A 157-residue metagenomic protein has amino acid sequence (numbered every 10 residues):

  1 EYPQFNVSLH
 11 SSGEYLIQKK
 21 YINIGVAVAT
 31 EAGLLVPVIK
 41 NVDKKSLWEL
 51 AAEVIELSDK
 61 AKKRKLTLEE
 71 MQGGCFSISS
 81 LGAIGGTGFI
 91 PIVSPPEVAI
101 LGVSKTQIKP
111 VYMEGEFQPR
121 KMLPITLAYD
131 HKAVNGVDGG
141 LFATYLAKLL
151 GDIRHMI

Functional and structural regions predicted by a protein language model:
E1-I157: C-terminal catalytic/motor cores of large multi-domain enzyme assemblies
